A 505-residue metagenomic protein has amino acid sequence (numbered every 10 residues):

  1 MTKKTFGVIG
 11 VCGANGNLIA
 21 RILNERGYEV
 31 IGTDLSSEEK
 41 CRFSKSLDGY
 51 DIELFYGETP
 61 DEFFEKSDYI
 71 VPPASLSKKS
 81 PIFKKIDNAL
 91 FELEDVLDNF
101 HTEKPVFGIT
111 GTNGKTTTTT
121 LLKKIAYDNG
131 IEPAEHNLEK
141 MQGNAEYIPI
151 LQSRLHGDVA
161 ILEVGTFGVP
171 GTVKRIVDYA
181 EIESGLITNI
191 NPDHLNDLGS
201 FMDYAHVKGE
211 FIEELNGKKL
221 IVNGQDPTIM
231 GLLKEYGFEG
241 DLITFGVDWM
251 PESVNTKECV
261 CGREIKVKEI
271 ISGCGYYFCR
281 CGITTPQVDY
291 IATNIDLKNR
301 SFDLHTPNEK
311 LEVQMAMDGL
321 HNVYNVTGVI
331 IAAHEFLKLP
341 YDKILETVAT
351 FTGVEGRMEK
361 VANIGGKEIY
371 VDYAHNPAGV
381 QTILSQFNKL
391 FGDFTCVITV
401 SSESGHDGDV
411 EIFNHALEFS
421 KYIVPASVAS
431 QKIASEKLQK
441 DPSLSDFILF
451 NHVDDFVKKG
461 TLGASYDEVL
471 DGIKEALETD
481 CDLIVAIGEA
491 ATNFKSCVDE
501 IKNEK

Functional and structural regions predicted by a protein language model:
M1-E39, G49-L54, K66, I70 (+5 more regions): ATP-dependent carboxylate-amine ligase
T2-K3, N15, R21-R26, E62-E65 (+5 more regions): Phosphate-binding loop of NTP-binding sites
G32, E135, L162, G185-I187 (+5 more regions): Structural beta-sheet core signal
L35-S36, T59, L138, I190 (+2 more regions): Short, ordered loop/turn segments at secondary-structure junctions
R42-L47, E146-R154, K360-V361: Active-site-proximal loop->helix
Y56-E58, F91-L93, N137, V222-G224 (+4 more regions): Short loop/edge segments at beta-strand edges and connector loops that shape dinucleotide/nucleotide cofactor-binding
E62-D68, K78-N88, E103-K104, E183-I369 (+3 more regions): Acidic, Mg2+-coordinating active-site environments of NTP-dependent enzymes
